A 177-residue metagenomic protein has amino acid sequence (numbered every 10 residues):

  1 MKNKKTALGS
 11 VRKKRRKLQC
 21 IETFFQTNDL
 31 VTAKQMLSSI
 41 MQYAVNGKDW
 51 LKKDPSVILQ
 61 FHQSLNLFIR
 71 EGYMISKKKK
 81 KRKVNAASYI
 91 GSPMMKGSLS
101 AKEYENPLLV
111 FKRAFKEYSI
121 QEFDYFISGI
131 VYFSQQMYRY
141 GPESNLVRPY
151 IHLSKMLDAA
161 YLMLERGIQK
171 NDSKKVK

Functional and structural regions predicted by a protein language model:
M1-K177: Sequence/structural signature of long amphipathic alpha-helices that form protein-protein interaction faces
